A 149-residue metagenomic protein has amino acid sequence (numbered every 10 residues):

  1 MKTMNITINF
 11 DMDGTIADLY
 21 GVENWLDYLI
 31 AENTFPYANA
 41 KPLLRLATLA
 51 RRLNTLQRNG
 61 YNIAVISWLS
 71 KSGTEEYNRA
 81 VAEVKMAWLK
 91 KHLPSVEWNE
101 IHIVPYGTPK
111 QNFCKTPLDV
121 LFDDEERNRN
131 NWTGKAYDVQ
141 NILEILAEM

Functional and structural regions predicted by a protein language model:
M1-T7, G60, P117-L118: A general structural motif
T7-H92: Alpha-helical substrate-recognition element adjacent to the catalytic core
V22, L69, G107, E125-E126: Short, flexible active-site-adjacent loop segments at beta-strand->alpha-helix junctions, enriched in small/polar
L49-T55, N112-C114, N131-K135: A short acidic, amphipathic alpha-helical/loop segment
N62-A64, H102, V120: A structural signal for isolated positions on well-ordered beta-strands in alpha/beta enzyme cores
A80-E83, V96-I103, Y137-D138: Lumenal/extracellular "mature" regions of secretory-pathway glycan-modifying transferases
S95-L118: Donor nucleotide-activated moiety binding/catalytic core segment of transferases that use nucleotide-activated donors
V120, E125-M149: Asp-based, Mg2+/Mn2+-dependent phosphohydrolase catalytic module
